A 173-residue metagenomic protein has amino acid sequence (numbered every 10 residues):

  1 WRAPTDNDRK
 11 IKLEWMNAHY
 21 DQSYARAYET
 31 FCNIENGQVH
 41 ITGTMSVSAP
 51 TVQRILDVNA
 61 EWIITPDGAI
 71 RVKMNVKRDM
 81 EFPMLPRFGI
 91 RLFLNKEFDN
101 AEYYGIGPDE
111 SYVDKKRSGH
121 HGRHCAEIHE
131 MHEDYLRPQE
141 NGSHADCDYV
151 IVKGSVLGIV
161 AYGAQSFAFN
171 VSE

Functional and structural regions predicted by a protein language model:
W1-E173: Beta-strand/loop-rich accessory regions of lumenal/periplasmic or secreted enzymes, predominantly carbohydrate-active
